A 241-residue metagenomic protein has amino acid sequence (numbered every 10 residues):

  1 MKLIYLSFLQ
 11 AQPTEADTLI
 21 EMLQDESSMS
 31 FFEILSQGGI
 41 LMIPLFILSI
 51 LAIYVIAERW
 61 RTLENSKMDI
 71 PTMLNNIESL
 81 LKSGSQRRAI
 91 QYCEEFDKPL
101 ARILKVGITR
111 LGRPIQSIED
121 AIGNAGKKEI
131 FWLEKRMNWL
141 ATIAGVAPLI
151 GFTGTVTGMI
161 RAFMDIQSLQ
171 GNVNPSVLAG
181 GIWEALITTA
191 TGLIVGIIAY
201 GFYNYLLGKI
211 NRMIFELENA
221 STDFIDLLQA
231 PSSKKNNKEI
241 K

Functional and structural regions predicted by a protein language model:
L3-T18, T157-Q170: Juxtamembrane non-transmembrane "cap" segments at the membrane-aqueous interface of multi-pass membrane proteins
A11-T72: Hydrophobic membrane-targeting segments
S28-L41, G123-A144, Q167, P175-I187: Alpha-helical membrane-interface segments at transmembrane helix boundaries
G39, I53, A89, L104 (+3 more regions): Residue-level signature of catalytic and energy-coupling elements of molecular machines, predominantly ATP/GTP-dependent
M42-V55, A141-P148, V195-A199: Alpha-helical transmembrane segments of integral membrane proteins
S66-T153, T157-G171, G201-K241: Predominantly long cytosolic amphipathic alpha-helical stalk/bundle segments
W183-G201: Hydrophobic alpha-helical transmembrane segments of polytopic membrane proteins
